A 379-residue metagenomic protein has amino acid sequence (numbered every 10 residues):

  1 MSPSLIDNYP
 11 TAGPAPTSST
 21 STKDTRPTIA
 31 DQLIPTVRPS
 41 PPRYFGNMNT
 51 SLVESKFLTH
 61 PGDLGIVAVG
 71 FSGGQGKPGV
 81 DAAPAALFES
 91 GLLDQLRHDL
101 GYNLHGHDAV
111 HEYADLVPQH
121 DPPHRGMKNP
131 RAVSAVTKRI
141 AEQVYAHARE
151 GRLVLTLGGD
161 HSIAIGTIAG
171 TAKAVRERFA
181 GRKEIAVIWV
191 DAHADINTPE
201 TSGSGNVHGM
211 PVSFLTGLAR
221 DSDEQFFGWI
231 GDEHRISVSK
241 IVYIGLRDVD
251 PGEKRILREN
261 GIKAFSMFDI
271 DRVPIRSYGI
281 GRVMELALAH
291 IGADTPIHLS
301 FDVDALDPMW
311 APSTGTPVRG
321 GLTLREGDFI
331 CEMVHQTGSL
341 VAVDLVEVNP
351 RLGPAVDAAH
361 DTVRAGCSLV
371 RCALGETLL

Functional and structural regions predicted by a protein language model:
M1-A12: PEST-like, low-complexity acidic/proline-rich intrinsically disordered segments, predominantly at protein N-termini
S2-S4, S18-S21: Serine residues within intrinsically disordered or low-complexity segments
P10-G13, D24-L379: Conserved alpha-helical scaffold segments that buttress catalytic/binding sites
